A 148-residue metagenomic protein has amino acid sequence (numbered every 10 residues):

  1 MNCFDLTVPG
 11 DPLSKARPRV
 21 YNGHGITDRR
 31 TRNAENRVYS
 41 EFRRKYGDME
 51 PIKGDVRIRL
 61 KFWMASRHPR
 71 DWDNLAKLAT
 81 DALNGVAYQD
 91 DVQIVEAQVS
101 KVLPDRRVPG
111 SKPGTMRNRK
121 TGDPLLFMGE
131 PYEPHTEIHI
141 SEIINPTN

Functional and structural regions predicted by a protein language model:
M1-N148: Acidic, proline/glycine-enriched N-terminal capping motif
